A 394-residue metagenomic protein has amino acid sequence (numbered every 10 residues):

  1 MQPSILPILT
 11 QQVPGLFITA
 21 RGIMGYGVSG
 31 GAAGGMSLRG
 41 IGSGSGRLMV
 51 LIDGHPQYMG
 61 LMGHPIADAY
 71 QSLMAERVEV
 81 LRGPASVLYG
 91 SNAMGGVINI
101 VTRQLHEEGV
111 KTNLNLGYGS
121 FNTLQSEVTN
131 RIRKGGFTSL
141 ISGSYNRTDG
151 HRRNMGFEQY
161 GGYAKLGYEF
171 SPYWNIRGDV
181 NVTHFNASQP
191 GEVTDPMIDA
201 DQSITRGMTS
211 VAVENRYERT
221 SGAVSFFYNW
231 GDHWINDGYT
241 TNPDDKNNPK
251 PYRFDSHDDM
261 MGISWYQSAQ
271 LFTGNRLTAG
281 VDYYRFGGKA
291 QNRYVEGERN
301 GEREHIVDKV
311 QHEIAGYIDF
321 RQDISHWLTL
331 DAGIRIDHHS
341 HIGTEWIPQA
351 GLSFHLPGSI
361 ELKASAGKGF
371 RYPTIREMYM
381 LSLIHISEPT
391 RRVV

Functional and structural regions predicted by a protein language model:
P7-H55: Extracytoplasmic beta-strand/coil segments of soluble accessory domains associated with Gram-negative outer-membrane
L9-T10, V78-V80, I98-I100: Non-catalytic regulatory/gating segments with a bias toward low-complexity or hydrophobic composition
H55-R82: Short acidic/polar hinge/loop motifs at secondary-structure boundaries that mediate gating or recognition
A85, V97, V101-I132, G143 (+1 more regions): Short strand-turn segments of transmembrane beta-barrel domains in outer membranes, especially the first one or two
G136-L140, Y173-G178, Y217-A223, G274-L277 (+2 more regions): Repeated loop/turn-to-beta-strand initiation elements of outer-membrane beta-barrel proteins
T148-M155, Q159, Y173-M260: Flexible loop and strand-edge segments within Gram-negative outer membrane beta-barrel domains
N247-D331: Outer-membrane beta-barrel transmembrane domain signature of Gram-negative proteins, especially the mid-to-C-terminal
I384-V394: Single conserved hydrophobic/aromatic residue that forms the stacking wall/gate of nucleotide- or nucleobase-binding
